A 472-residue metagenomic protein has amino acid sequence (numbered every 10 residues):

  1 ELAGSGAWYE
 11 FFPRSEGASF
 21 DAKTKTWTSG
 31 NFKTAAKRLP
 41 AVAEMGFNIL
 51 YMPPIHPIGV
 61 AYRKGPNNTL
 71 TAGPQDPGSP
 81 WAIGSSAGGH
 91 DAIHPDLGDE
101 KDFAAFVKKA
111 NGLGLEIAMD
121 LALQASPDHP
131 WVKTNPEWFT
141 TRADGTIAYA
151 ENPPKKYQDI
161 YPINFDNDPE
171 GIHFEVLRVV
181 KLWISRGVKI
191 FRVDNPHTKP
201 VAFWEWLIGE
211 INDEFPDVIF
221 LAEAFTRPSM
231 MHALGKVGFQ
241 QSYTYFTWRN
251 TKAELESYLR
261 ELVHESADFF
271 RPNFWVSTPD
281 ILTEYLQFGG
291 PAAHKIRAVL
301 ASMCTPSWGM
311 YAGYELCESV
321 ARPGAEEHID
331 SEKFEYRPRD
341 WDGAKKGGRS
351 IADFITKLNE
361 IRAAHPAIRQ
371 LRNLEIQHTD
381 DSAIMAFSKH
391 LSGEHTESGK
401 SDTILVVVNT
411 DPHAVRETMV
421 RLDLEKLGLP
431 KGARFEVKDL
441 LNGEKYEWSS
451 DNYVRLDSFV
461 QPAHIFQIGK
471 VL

Functional and structural regions predicted by a protein language model:
E1-N48, P57, A110, G235-G238 (+3 more regions): Carbohydrate-interacting/catalytic domains
W8, Y51, A118-M119, R192 (+3 more regions): Generic enzyme active-site microenvironment
S15-M119, I172-E175, W204, P291 (+1 more regions): Aromatic- and glycine-enriched glycan-recognition loops and surfaces that form the carbohydrate-binding subsites
R63, A202-W206, E417-M419: Generic recognition of short, well-ordered alpha-helical segments
P80-A87, D91-K108, G112-L115, A125-G347 (+7 more regions): Alpha-amylase-like alpha-glycosidases and glucanotransferases acting on alpha-linked glucans and related
L121, A224, T278, N409-T410 (+1 more regions): Residues immediately flanking
